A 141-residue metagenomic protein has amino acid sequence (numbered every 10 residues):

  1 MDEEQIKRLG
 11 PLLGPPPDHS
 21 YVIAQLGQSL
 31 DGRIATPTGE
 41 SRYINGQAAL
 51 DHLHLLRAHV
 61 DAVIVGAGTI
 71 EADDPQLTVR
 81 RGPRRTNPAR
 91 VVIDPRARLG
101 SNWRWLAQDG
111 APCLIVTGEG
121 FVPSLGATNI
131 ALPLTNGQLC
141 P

Functional and structural regions predicted by a protein language model:
D2-L30, I34-P141: Active-site ligand-binding patch in enzyme domains
